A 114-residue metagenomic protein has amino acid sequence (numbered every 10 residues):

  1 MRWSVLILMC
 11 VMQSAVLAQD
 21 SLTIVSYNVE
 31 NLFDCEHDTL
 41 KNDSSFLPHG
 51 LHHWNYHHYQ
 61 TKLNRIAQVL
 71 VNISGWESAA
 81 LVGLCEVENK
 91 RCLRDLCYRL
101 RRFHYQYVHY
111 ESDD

Functional and structural regions predicted by a protein language model:
W3-Q13, A18: Sec-dependent N-terminal signal peptides
L17-D113: N-terminal, active-site-proximal structural segment of metallo-dependent hydrolase catalytic domains
